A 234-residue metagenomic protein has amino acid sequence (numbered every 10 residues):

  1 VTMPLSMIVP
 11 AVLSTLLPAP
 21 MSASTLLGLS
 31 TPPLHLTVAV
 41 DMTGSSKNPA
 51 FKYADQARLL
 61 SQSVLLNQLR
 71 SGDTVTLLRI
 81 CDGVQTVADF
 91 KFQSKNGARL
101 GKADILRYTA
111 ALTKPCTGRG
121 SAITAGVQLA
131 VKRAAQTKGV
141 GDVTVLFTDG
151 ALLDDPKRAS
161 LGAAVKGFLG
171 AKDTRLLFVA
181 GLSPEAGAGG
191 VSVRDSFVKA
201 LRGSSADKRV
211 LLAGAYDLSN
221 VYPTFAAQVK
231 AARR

Functional and structural regions predicted by a protein language model:
P4-I8, L16-F51, S94: Acidic, polar low-complexity linker/tail segments
P32-L34, G44-V75, K95-L100: …and closely analogous acidic/polar surface helices at protein-protein or active-site interfaces in A-domain-like
H35-T37, G141-V145: Structural motif
A39-T43, L78-G83, F147-G150, A180-E185 (+1 more regions): Active-site-proximal beta-strand/loop segments in catalytic clefts of secreted hydrolases
G44, Q85, Q93-D142, V179-R194: Von Willebrand factor
D73-F92: Acidic helix-start/capping segments at beta-turn-to-alpha-helix junctions
G150-S204: VWA/integrin I-like adhesion module and closely mimicked acidic/polar interface patches used
E185-R234: C-terminal helix of von Willebrand factor
